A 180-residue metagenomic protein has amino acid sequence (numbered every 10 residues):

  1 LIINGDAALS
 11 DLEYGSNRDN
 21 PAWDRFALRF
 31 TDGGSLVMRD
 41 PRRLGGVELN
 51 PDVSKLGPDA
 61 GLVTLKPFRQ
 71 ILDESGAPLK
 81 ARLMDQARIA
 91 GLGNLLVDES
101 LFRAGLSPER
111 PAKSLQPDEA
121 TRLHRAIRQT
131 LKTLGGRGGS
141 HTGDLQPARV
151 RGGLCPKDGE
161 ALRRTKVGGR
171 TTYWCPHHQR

Functional and structural regions predicted by a protein language model:
L1-R180: Structured catalytic/nucleic-acid-binding cores of DNA maintenance enzymes
